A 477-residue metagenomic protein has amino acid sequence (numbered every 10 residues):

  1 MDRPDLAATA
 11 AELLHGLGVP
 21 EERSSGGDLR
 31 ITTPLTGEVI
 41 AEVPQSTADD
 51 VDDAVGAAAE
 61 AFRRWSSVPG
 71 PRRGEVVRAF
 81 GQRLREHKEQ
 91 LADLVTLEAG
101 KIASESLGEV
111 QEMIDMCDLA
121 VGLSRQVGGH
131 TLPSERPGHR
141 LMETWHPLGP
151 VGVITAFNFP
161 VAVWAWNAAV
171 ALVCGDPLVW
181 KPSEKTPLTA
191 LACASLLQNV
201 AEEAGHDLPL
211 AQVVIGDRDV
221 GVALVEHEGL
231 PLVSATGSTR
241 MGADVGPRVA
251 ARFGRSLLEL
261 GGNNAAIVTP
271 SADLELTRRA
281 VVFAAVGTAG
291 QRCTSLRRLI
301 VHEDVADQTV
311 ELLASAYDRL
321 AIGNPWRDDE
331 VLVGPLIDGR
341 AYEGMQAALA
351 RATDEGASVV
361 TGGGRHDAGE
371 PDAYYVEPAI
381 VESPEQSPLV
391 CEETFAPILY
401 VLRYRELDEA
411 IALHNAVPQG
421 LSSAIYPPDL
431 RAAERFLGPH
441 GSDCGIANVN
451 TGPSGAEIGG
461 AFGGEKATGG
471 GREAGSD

Functional and structural regions predicted by a protein language model:
M1-H139: N-terminal Rossmann-like NAD(P)+-binding subdomain of aldehyde/semialdehyde dehydrogenases
M1-V43, E75, A79, G129-T155 (+3 more regions): Terminal low-complexity tails and localization/encapsulation signals of metabolic enzymes
T36-A41, G205, I267, A368-D477: Conserved C-terminal structural/oligomerization subdomain of aldehyde/semialdehyde dehydrogenase
G37, R73, V95, C117 (+9 more regions): Residue-level signal for inorganic ion chemistry
V39-S46, A61-S67, V153, A266-T269 (+5 more regions): Short, well-ordered beta-strand elements within core beta-sheets of diverse protein domains
F62, S66, G81-K88, A92 (+17 more regions): Structural signal for hydrophobic packing residues in well-ordered secondary-structure cores of soluble enzyme domains
G129-L276, E330, Y404: Rossmann-like NAD(P) dinucleotide-binding subdomain of oxidoreductase/dehydrogenase enzymes
N199, R240-E385, A412, V449: ALDH superfamily catalytic-core signature
